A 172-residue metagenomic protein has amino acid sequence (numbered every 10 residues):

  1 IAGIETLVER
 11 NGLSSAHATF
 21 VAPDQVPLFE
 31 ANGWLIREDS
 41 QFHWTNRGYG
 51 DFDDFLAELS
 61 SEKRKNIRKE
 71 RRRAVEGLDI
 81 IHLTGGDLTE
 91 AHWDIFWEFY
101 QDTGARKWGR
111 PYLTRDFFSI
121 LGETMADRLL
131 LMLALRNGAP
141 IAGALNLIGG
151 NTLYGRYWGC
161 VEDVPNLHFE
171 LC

Functional and structural regions predicted by a protein language model:
A2-L167: A conserved beta-strand-loop-helix scaffold within acyl/acetyltransferase catalytic domains
C172: Glycine-rich phosphate/ribose-binding loops and adjacent secondary-structure elements that form binding surfaces
